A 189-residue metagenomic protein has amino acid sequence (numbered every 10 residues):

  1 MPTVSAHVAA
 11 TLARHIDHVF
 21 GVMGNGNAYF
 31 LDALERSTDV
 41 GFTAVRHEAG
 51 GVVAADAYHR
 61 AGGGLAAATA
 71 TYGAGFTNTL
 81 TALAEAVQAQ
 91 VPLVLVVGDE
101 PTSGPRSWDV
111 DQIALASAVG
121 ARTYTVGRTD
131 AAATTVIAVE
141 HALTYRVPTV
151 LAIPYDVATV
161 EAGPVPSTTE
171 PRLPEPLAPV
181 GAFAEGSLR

Functional and structural regions predicted by a protein language model:
M1-R189: N-terminal alpha/beta PP-like core and its mobile active-site loop of ThDP/TPP-dependent enzymes
